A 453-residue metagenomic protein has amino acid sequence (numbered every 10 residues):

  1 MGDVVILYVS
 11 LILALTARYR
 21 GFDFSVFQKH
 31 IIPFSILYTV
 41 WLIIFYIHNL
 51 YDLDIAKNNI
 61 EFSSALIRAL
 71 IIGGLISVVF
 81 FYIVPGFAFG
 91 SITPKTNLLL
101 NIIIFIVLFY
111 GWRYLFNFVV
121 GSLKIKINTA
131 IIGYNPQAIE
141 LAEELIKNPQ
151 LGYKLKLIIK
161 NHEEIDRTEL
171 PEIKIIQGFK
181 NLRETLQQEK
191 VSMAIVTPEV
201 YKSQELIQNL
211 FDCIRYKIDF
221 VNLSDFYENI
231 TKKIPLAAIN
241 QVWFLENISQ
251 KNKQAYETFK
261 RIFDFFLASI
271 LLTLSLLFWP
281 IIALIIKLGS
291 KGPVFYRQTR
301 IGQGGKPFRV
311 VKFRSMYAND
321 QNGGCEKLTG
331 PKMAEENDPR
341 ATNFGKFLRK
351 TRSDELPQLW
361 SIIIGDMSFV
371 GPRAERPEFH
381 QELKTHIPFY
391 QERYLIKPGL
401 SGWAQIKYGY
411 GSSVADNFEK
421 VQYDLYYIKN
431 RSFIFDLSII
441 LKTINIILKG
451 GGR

Functional and structural regions predicted by a protein language model:
M1-I6, A56-N58, G111-L276: N-terminal hydrophobic signal-anchor/signal peptide
M1-K124, Y153, R453: Signature of alpha-helical transmembrane segments in polytopic membrane proteins
M1-V9, S35-I36, I67-I72, I103 (+2 more regions): Alpha-helical bilayer-embedded segments of polytopic membrane proteins, i.e., transmembrane/intramembrane helices
L66, L70, I125-E143, P293-M316: Membrane-cytosol interface motif
E164-D166, S224-E228, I234-A237, F295-R340 (+1 more regions): Short, glycine-rich, amphipathic interfacial segments at transmembrane boundaries or analogous
Y256-Q321, S361, F433, S438-R453: A hydrophobic, helix-centered structural microdomain
A334-K397, I439-I447: A short, structured surface patch at a secondary-structure boundary
T342, I364, T385-R453: C-terminal terminal-structure detector
